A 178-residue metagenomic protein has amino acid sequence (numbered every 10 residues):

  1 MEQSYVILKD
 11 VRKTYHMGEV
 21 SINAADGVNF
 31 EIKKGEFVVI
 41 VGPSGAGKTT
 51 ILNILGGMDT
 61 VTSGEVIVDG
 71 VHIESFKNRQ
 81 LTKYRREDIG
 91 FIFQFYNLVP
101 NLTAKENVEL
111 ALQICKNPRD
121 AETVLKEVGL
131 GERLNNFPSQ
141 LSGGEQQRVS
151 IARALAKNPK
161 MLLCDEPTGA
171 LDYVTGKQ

Functional and structural regions predicted by a protein language model:
S4-Q178: ABC family nucleotide-binding domain
